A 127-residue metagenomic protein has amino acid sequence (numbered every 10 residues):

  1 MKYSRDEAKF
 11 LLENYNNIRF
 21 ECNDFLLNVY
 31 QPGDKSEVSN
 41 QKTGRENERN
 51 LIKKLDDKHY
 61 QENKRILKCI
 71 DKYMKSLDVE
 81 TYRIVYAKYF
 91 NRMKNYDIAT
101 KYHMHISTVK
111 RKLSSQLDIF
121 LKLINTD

Functional and structural regions predicted by a protein language model:
M1-Y73, I124-T126: N-terminal interaction/assembly modules
I84-V85: A short pre-motif secondary-structure segment
K88-Y89: Short helix-to-turn junction characteristic of helix-turn-helix DNA-binding domains, especially the helix
D97-Y102: Short alpha-helical "recognition helix" segments of helix-turn-helix
V109-L123: DNA major-groove recognition helices of helix-turn-helix
